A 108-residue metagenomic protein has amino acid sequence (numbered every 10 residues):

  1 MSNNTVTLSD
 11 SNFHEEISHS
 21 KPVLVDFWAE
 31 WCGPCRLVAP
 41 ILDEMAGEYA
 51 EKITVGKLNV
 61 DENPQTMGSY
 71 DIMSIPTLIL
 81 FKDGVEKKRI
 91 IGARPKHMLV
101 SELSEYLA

Functional and structural regions predicted by a protein language model:
M1-L24, A29-T54, E62-A108: Proteins that catalyze or organize thiol-disulfide redox chemistry and the adjacent proteostasis machinery handling
K57: Conserved residues in the N-terminal Rossmann fold of short-chain dehydrogenase/reductase
